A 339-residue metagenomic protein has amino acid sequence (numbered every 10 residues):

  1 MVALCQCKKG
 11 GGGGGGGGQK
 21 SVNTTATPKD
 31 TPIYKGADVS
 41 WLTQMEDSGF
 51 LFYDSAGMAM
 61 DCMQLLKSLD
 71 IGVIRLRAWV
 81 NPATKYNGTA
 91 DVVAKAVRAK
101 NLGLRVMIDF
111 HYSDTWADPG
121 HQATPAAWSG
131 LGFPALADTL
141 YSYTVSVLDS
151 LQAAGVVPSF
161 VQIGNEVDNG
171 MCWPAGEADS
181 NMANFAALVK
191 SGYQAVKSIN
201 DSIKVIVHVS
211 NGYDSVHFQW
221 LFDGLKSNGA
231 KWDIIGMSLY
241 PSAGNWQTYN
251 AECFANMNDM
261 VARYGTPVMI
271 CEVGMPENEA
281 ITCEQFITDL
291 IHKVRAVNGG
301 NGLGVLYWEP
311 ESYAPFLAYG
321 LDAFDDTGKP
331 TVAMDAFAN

Functional and structural regions predicted by a protein language model:
V2-T27: Bacterial Sec-dependent N-terminal signal peptides
T27-R105, H111-L140, S146, Q162 (+1 more regions): N-terminal substrate-binding region of glycoside hydrolase catalytic domains
P32-G36, G72-R75, G103-M107, V157-Q162 (+4 more regions): Structural preference for beta-strand elements that scaffold enzyme active sites
V39-L42, W79-N81, H111-T115, I163-D168 (+4 more regions): Active-site beta-loop-alpha junctions enriched in small/polar residues
D47-L51, D259-G265, E277-N339: Aromatic-rich peripheral "rim/lid" segments of glycoside hydrolase catalytic domains that contact and position glycan
K67, K100, Q152, K226-N228 (+1 more regions): Non-catalytic positions within long, well-ordered alpha-helices that form the structural scaffold/packing of enzyme
G88-V93, V97, D118-G224, N228-W232 (+4 more regions): Active-site cleft segment of glycoside hydrolase catalytic domains centered on the general acid/base Glu
A99-G103, V196, V261, N298: A generic structural signal for well-ordered alpha-helical segments
